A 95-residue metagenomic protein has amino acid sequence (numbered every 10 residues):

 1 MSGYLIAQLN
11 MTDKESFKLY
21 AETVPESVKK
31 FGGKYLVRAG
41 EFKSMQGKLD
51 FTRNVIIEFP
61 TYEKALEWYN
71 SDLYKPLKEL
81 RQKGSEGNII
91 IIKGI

Functional and structural regions predicted by a protein language model:
M1-N54, P60-D72, K93-I95: Short S/T/G/P-rich N-terminal loop/turn motif that feeds into the first structured element of a domain
L73-K83, N88-I91: Short arginine-rich
